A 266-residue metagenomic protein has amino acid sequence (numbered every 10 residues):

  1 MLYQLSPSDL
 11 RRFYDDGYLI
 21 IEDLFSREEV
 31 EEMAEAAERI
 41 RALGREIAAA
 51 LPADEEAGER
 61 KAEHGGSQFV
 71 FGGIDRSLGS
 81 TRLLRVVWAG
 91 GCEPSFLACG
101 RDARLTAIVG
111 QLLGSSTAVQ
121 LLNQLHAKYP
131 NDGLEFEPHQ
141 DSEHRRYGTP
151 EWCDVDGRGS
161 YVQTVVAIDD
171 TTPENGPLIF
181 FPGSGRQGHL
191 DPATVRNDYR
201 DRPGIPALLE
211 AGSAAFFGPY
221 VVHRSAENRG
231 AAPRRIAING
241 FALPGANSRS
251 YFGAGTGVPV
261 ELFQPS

Functional and structural regions predicted by a protein language model:
M1-D15, E22-T149, V260-L262: Non-heme Fe(II)-dependent double-stranded beta-helix
I20-I21, A118-L122, P177-F180, F216: A structural signal for short, well-ordered beta-strand segments and their strand-loop junctions that often border
S26, P94-R101, G157, D201 (+2 more regions): Aromatic-acidic/polar surface patches that form glycan- and anion
S26-R27, L125-P130, E143, T171-P173 (+3 more regions): Short, solvent-exposed loop/turn segments at secondary-structure junctions
L43, L51-D54, F69, L190-T194 (+3 more regions): Non-heme Fe(II)/2-oxoglutarate
A103-A107, V162, E210, A215: A structural signal for well-ordered alpha-helical segments within the folded catalytic domains of diverse enzymes
A107-I108, D132-P206, N247-A254: Catalytic core of non-heme Fe(II) oxygenases with the double-stranded beta-helix
L122-L125, T164-V166, A237-F241: A structural signal for short, well-ordered beta-strand segments
